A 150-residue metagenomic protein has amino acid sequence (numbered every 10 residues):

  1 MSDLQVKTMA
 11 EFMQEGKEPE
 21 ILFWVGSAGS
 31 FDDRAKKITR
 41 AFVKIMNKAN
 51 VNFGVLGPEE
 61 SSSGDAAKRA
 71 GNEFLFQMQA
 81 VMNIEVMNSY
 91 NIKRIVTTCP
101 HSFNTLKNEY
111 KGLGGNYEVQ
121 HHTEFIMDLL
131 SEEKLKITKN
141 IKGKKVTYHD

Functional and structural regions predicted by a protein language model:
M1-T98, F103-Y110, G114, L129-E132: Iron-sulfur-cluster electron-transfer modules
G115-H122: Short hydrophobic/aromatic-enriched beta-strand-loop microsegments
H122-L129: A short, structured active-site edge motif that brings together acidic residues
S131-D150: Redox cofactor-anchoring modules in respiratory/redox and cofactor-processing assemblies
